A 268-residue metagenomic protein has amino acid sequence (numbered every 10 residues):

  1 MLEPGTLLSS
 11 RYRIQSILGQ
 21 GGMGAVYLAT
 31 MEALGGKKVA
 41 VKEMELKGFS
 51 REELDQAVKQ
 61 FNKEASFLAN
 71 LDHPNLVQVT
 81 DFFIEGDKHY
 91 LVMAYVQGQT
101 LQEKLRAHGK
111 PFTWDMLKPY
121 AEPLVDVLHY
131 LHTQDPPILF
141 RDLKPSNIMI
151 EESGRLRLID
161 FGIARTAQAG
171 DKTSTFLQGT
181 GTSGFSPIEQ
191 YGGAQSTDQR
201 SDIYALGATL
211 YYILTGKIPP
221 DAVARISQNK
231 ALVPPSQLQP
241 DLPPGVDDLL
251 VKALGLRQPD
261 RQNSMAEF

Functional and structural regions predicted by a protein language model:
A25: Conserved N-lobe ATP-binding subsite of Hanks-type protein kinase domains, especially the beta3 VAIK lysine
T30-V39: Conserved N-lobe loop of protein kinases adjacent to the ATP-binding glycine-rich P-loop
E45-N70: AlphaC helix of the eukaryotic protein kinase fold
F82: Activation-segment/catalytic-loop signature of the eukaryotic protein kinase fold
G86-T100, K104: Conserved short submotifs of the Hanks-type protein kinase catalytic core that shape the nucleotide-binding pocket
Y120-A121: Activation segment signature within eukaryotic-like protein kinase domains
V125-I138: Protein kinase catalytic-loop region centered on the HRD/HxD motif
G184-F268: C-terminal lobe helix-coil module of Hanks-type protein kinase domains
